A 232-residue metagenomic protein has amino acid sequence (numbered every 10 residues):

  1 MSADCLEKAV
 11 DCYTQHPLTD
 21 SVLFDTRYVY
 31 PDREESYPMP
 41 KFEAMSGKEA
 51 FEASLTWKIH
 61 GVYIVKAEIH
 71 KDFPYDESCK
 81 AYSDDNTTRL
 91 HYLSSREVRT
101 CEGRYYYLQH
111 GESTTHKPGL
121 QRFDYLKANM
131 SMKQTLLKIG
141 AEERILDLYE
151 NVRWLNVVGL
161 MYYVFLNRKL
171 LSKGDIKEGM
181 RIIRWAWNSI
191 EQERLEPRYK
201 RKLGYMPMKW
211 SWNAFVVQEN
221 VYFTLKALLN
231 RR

Functional and structural regions predicted by a protein language model:
D4-S36: Conserved donor NDP-sugar-binding/catalytic core segment of glycosyltransferases
A9, C79, S95, T100 (+4 more regions): Gram-positive cell-envelope targeting signals
F42-L120: Conserved nucleotide-sugar donor-binding catalytic segment
G103-H110, K117-R144, V158-E191: Catalytic core of nucleotide-sugar-dependent glycosyltransferases
E143-V152: All-alpha amphipathic helical-bundle segments outside canonical DNA-binding/catalytic cores that form hydrophobic
N151-G159: Hydrophobic alpha-helical segments that form the core of small-molecule binding pockets and/or dimer interfaces
K169-R232: Membrane-interface aromatic/basic loop that binds lipid-linked glycans or pyrophosphate carriers, typified by
